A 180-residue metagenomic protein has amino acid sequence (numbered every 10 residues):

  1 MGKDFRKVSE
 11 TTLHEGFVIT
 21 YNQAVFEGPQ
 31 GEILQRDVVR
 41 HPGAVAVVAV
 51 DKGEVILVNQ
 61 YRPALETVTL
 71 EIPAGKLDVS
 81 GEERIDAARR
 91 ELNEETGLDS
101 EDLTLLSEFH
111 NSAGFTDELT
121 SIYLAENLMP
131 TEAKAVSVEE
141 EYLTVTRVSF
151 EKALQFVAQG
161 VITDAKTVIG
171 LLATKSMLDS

Functional and structural regions predicted by a protein language model:
M1-E15: Extreme N-terminal tail/first-helix region
G2, V45-R90, E139: Conserved Nudix-box catalytic region and its N-terminal flanking loop in Nudix hydrolases and closely related
G2-F5, V68, S121, P130 (+1 more regions): Nudix hydrolase/Nudix homology domain
R6, D99-L106: A short coil-to-beta-strand element that immediately follows conserved catalytic motifs
T11-A46, D51: Acidic, metal-coordinating catalytic segment for phosphate/diphosphate chemistry, firing primarily on the Nudix
T12-G16, P63, F109-S121: Acidic pyrophosphate-coordinating catalytic loop
Q23-Q30, S112-E132: Active-site-adjacent beta-strand/loop module that shapes the phosphate/pyrophosphate-binding cleft
F26, A49, L57, L124-A125 (+1 more regions): Conserved hydrophobic "DFG−1" position in protein kinase catalytic cores
